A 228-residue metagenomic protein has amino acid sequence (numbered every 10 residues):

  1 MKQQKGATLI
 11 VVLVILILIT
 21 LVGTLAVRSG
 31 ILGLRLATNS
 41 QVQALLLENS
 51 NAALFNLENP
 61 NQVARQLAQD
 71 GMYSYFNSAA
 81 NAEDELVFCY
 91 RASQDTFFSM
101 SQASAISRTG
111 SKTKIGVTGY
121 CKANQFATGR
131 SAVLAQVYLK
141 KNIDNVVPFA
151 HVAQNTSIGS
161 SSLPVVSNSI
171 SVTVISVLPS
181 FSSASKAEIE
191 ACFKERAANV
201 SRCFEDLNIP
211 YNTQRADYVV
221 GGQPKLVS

Functional and structural regions predicted by a protein language model:
Q3, V11-N49: Aliphatic-rich helix starts adjacent to a transmembrane/signal segment
L46-R65: N-terminal alpha-helical signal peptides/signal-anchor transmembrane segments
P60-Q94: Short, glycine/small-hydrophobic-rich surface segments
D95-S228: Intrinsically disordered, low-complexity regions enriched in Pro/Ser/Thr/Gly and acidic residues
